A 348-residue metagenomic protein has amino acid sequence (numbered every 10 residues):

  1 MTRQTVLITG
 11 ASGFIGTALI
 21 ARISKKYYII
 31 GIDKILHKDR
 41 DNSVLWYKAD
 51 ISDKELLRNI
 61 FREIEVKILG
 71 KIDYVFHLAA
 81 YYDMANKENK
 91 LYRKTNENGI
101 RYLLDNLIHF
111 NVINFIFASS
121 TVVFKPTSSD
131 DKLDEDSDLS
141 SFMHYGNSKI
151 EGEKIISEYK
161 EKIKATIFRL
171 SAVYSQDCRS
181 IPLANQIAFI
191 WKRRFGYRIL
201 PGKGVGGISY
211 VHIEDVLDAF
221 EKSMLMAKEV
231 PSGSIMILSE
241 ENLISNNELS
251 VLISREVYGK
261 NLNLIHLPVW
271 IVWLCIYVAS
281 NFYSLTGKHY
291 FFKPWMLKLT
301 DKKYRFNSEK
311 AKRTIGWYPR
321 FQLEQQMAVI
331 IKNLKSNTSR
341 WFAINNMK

Functional and structural regions predicted by a protein language model:
V6-K25: N-terminal Rossmann NAD(P)H-binding glycine-rich loop of SDR-like oxidoreductase domains
I51-N98: NAD(P)H-binding glycine-rich loop region in Rossmannoid oxidoreductase-like domains and their noncatalytic homologs
K94, S129-Y174, C178: Catalytic helix-loop patch of NAD(P)-dependent Rossmann-fold dehydrogenases
Y102-H144, T166: Conserved Rossmann-fold NAD(P)-dependent oxidoreductase catalytic core, especially the SDR/UDP-sugar
K160-I208, I213-D215, K222, I253: NAD(P)-dependent short-chain dehydrogenase/reductase
I213, V251, C275-Y318: Conserved C-terminal active-site "lid" loop/helix of NAD(P)H-dependent oxidoreductases that clamps the redox cofactor
K222-F291, A328, W341-N345: Mid/C-terminal beta-alpha module of Rossmann-like enzyme folds, strongest in SDR-family dehydrogenases/epimerases
F306-T314, Y318-K348: Amphipathic terminal alpha-helices
